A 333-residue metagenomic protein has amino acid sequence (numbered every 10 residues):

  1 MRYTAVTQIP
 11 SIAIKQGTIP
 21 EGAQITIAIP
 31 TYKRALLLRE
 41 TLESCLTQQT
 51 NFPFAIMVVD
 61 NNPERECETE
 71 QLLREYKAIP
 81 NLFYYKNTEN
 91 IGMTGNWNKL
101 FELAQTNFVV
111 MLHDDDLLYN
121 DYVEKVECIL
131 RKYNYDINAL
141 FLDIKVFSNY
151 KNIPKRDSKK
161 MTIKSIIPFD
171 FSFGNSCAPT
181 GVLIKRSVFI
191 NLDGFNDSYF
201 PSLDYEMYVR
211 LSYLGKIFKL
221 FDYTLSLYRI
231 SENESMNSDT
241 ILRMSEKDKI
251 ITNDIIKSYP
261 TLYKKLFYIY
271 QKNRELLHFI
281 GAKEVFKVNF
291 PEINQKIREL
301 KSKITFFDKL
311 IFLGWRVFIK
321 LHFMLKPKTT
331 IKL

Functional and structural regions predicted by a protein language model:
M1-T4, P10-A13, I19-E21, K257 (+1 more regions): Membrane-interface aromatic/basic loop that binds lipid-linked glycans or pyrophosphate carriers, typified by
M1-T47: N-proximal low-complexity "stem/linker" segments adjacent to membrane-targeting elements
R2, T224-E232, M236-L266, F286-E299: Catalytic core of nucleotide-sugar-dependent glycosyltransferases
L42-Y85: Acidic donor-binding segment of Leloir-type glycosyltransferases
P63, N87-A104: Glycine-rich, basic loop-to-helix element that forms the pyrophosphate-binding segment of sugar-nucleotide handling
V109: Short aromatic/hydrophobic "clamp" motif used to bind/position activated sugar donors
D121-K155: Conserved donor NDP-sugar-binding/catalytic core segment of glycosyltransferases
L142, M161-M244, D248: Conserved nucleotide-sugar donor-binding catalytic segment
